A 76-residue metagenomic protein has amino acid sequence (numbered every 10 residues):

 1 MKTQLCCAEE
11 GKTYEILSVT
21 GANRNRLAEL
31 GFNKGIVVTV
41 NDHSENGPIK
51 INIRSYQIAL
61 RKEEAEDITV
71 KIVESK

Functional and structural regions predicted by a protein language model:
M1-K2, T20-A22, D42-G47, Q57 (+1 more regions): Short, charged beta-turn/beta-strand-edge "cap" motif at the junction between a beta-strand and an adjacent loop
K2, G11, H43, V70-S75: Long, contiguous, secondary-structure-rich segments that constitute the structural scaffold of globular domains
L5, L27-G31: Short, surface-exposed secondary-structure edge patches
L5-V19: Short, basic/aromatic beta-hairpin or loop at an interaction surface
I49-K76: C-terminal structural segments of small proteins and small subunits
